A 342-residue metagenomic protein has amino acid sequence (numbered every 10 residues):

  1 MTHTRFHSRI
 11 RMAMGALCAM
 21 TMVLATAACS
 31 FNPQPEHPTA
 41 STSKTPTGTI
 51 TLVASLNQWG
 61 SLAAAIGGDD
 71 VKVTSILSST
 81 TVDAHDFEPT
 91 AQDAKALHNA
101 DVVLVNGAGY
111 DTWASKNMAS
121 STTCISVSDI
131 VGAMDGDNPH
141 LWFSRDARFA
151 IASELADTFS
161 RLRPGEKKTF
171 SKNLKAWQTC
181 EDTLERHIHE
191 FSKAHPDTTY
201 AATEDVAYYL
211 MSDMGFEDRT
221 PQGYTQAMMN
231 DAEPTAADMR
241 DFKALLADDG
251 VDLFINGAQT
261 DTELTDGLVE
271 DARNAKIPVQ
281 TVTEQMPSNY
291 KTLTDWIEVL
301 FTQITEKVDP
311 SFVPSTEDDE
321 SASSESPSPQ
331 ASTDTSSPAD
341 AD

Functional and structural regions predicted by a protein language model:
T2-C18, A25-D342: Extracytoplasmic metal-acquisition and chelation regions
